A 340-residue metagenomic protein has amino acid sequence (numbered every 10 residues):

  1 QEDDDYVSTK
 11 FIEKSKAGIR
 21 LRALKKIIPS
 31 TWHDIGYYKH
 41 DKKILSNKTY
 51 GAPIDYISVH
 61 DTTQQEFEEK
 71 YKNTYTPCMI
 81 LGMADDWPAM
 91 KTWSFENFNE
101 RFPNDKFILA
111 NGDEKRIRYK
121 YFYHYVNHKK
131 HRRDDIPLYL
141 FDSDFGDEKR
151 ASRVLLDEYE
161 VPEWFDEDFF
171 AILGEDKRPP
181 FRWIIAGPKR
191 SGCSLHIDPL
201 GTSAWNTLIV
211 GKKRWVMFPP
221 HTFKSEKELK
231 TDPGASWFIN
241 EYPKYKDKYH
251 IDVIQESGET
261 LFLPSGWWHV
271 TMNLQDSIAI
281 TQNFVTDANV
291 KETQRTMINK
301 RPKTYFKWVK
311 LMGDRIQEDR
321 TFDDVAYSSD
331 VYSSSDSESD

Functional and structural regions predicted by a protein language model:
Q1-T260, V270-D340: N-terminal accessory scaffold of Fe(II)-dependent oxygenases
